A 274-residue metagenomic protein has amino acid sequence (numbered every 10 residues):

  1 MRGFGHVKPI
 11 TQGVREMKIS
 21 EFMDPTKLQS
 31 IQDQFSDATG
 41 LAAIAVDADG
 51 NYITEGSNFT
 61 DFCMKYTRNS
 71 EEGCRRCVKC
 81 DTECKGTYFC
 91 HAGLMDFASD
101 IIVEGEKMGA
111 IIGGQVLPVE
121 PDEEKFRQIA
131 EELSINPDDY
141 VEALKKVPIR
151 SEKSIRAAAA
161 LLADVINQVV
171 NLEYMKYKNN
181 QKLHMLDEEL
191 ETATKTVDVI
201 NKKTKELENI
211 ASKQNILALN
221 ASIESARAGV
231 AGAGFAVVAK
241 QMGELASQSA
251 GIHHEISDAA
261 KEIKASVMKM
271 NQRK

Functional and structural regions predicted by a protein language model:
V7-L94: Structured interaction and signal-relay segments at domain junctions
G13-D37, G113-M185: Juxtadomain coupling helices with adjacent low-complexity linkers
D24, L28, I155-A158, L186-E189 (+5 more regions): The cytosolic transmitter module of two-component sensor histidine kinases
V78-E131, K146, R150-L161, V165 (+2 more regions): Sensory/regulatory domains in signal-transduction proteins
D164-A193, E255, A259-R273: Extended, non-globular alpha-helical segments
T192-I223, H254-Q272: Alpha-helical coiled-coil
A211-I256: EAAAR-patterned alpha-helical heptad-repeat segments
